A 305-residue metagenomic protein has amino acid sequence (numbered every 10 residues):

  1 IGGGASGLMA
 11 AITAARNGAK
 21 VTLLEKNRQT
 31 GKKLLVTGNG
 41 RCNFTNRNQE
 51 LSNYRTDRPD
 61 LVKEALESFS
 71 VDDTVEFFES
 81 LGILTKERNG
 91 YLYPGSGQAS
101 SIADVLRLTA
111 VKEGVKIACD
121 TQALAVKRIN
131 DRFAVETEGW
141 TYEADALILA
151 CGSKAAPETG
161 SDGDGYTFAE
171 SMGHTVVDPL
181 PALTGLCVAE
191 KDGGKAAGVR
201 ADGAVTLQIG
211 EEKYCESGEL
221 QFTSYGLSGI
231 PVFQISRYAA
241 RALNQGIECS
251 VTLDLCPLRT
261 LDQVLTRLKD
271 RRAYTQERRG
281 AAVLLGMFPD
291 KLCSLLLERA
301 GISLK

Functional and structural regions predicted by a protein language model:
I1, L24, A123, V135 (+3 more regions): Short hydrophobic core segments
I1-L23: N-terminal Rossmann-like FAD-binding beta1-loop-alpha1 element of flavoenzymes
A15-N39: Glycine-rich FAD pyrophosphate-binding loop
R16-N17, Q29, E50, E67 (+4 more regions): Residue-level recognition of phosphate/Mg2+-coordinating polar/acidic sites in nucleotide-handling active sites
T30-V36, K63-S70, F77, G82-Y93 (+3 more regions): A short alpha-helix-loop-beta-strand transition element characteristic of N-terminal alpha/beta dinucleotide-binding
L35-S68, D72-T74: N-terminal glycine-rich dinucleotide-binding loop that anchors FAD/FMN and/or NAD(P) in oxidoreductases
S68-A146: Feature captures the FAD/FMN-dependent oxidoreductase FAD-binding
A146-D192: Glycine-rich loop(s) and the adjacent beta-strand/alpha-helix scaffold that form part
